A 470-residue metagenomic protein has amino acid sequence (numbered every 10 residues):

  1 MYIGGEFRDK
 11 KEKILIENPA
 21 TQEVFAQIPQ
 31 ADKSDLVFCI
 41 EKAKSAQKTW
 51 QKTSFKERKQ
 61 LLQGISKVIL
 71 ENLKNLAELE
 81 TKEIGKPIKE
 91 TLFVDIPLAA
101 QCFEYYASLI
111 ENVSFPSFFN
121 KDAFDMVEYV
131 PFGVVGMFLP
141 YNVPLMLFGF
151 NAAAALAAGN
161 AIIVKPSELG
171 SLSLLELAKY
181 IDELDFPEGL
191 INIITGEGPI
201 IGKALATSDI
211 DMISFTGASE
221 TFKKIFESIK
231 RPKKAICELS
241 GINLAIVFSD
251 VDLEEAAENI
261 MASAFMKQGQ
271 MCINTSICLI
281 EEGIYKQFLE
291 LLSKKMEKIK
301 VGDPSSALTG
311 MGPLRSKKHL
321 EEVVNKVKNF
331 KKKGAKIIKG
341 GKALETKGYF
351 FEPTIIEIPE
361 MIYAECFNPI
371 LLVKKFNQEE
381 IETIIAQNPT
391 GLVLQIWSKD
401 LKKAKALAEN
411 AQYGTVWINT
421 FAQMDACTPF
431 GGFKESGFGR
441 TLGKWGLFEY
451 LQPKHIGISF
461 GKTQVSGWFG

Functional and structural regions predicted by a protein language model:
M1-A123: N-terminal Rossmann-like NAD(P)+-binding subdomain of aldehyde/semialdehyde dehydrogenases
K11-I14, T275, L392: Short loop/turn microsegments at loop-to-beta-strand junctions
T21-Q27, A343, F350-G470: Conserved C-terminal structural/oligomerization subdomain of aldehyde/semialdehyde dehydrogenase
Q22, R58, E80, F103 (+9 more regions): Residue-level signal for inorganic ion chemistry
V24-A31, S45-K52, M137, A245-F248 (+5 more regions): Short, well-ordered beta-strand elements within core beta-sheets of diverse protein domains
Q47, Q51, S66-L73, A77 (+15 more regions): Structural signal for hydrophobic packing residues in well-ordered secondary-structure cores of soluble enzyme domains
S114-E255: Rossmann-like NAD(P) dinucleotide-binding subdomain of oxidoreductase/dehydrogenase enzymes
E220-P359, E379, I418, V465-S466: ALDH superfamily catalytic-core signature
